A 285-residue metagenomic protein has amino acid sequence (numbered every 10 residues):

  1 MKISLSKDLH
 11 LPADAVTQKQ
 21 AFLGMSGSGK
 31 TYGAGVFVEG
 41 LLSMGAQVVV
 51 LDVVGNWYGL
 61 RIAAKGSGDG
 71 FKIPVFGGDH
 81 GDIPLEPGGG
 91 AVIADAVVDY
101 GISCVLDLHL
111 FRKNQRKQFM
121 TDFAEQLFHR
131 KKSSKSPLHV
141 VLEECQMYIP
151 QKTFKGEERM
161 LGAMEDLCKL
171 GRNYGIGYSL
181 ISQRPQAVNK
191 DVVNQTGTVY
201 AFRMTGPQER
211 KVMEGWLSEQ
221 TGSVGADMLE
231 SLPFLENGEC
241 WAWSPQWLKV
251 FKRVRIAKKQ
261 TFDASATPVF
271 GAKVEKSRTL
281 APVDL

Functional and structural regions predicted by a protein language model:
M1-K7, I181: Short gly/ser/thr-rich secondary-structure transition/capping motifs
S6-A15, G35-Q118: Switch/coupling segment of Walker-type NTPase motor domains
L9, V16, E236-L285: Conserved P-loop NTPase motor module
H10, A21, V49-V50, V105 (+4 more regions): Structured core elements
Q18, G45-A46, G70-F71, Y100-I102 (+4 more regions): Short glycine-/polar-rich loops that comprise or flank the Walker A/P-loop and associated switch/sensor motifs
Q20, S26-S28, G33, Q118-T221: Conserved P-loop NTPase motor cores
S26-S28, V38-G40, R61-S67, P87 (+3 more regions): Conserved ATP-driven motor cores of ASCE-family P-loop NTPases powering translocation/secretion/packaging/pilus
V54-Y58, H80-G81, L110-K113, Q146-M147 (+5 more regions): Conserved nucleotide-binding/hydrolysis micro-motifs of P-loop NTPases
